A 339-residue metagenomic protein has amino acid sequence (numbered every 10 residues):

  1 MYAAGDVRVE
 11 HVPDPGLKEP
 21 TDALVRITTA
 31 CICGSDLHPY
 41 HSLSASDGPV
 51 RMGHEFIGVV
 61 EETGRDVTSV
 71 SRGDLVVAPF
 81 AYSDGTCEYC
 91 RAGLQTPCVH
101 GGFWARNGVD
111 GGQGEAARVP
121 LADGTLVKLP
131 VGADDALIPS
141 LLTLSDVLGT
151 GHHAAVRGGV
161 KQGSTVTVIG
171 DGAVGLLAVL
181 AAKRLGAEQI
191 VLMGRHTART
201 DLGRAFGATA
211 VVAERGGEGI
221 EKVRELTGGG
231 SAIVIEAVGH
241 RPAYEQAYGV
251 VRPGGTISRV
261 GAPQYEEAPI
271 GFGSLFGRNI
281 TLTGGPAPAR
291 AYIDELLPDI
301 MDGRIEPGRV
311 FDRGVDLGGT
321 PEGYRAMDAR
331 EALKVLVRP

Functional and structural regions predicted by a protein language model:
P13-A30, L43-E88, D110, P130-A133: Glycine-rich beta-strand-centered segment in the early N-terminal region that forms part of a ligand/cofactor-binding
K18-E19, S71, K161, R252 (+1 more regions): Residue-level recognition of short, solvent-exposed, well-ordered loop/turn junctions that link secondary-structure
S35-Y40: Cytochrome P450 core scaffold surrounding the K-helix E-X-X-R motif and the conserved "meander" helix-loop region
L75, D134-G217, E221: Mid-domain Rossmann-like dinucleotide-binding core that forms the NAD(H)/NADP(H) cofactor-binding site
D84-I169: NAD(P)H dinucleotide-binding glycine-rich loop of Rossmann-like/cofactor-binding domains, especially the beta1-alpha1
G158, D201-T281, P321: Glycine-rich cofactor phosphate-binding loops and adjacent beta1-alpha1 units of small-molecule cofactor enzyme domains
R195-H196, P263, P288: Residues in the short beta-alpha loop(s) of Rossmann-like NAD(P)-binding domains
R241, E245-G249, R290-P339: C-terminal hydrophobic helical "lid"/dimerization subdomain of Rossmann-like NAD(P)H-dependent oxidoreductases
